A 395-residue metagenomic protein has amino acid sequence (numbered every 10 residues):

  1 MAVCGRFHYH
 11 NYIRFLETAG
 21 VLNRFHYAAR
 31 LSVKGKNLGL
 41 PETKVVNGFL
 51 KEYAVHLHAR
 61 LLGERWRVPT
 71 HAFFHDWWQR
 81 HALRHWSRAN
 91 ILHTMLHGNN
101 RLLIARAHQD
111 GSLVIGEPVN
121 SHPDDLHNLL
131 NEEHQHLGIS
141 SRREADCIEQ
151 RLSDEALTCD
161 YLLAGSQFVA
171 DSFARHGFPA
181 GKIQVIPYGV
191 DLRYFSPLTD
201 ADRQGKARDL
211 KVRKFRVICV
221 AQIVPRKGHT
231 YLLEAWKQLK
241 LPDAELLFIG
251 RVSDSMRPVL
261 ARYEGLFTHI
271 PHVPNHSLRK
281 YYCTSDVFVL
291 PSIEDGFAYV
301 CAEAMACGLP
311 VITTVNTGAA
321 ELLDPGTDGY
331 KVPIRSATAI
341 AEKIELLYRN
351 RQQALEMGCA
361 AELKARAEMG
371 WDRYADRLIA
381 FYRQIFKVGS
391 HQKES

Functional and structural regions predicted by a protein language model:
H56-P69, D110-Q150, R193: Acceptor-binding helix/loop patch of EC 2.4 sugar-transfer enzymes, predominantly nucleotide-sugar-dependent
F168, G189: Carbohydrate-associated surface elements
R208-K227, L233-K237: Conserved donor-binding/catalytic core segment of Leloir-type glycosyltransferases
M256-R279: Nucleotide-activated donor-binding/catalytic signature segment of Leloir-type glycosyltransferases, i.e., the conserved
I293: Aromatic "clamp/platform" in nucleotide-sugar-dependent glycosyltransferases that forms part of the donor/acceptor
P310-T313: Short hydrophobic beta-strand element within catalytic cores of glycosyltransferases and related nucleotide-activated
P325-G326, Y330-A337, L346-R351: Conserved acidic donor-binding segment of nucleotide-sugar-dependent glycosyltransferases
L346, Q353-E368, Y374-R377: A short, well-ordered alpha-helix in the C-terminal region of glycosyltransferases
